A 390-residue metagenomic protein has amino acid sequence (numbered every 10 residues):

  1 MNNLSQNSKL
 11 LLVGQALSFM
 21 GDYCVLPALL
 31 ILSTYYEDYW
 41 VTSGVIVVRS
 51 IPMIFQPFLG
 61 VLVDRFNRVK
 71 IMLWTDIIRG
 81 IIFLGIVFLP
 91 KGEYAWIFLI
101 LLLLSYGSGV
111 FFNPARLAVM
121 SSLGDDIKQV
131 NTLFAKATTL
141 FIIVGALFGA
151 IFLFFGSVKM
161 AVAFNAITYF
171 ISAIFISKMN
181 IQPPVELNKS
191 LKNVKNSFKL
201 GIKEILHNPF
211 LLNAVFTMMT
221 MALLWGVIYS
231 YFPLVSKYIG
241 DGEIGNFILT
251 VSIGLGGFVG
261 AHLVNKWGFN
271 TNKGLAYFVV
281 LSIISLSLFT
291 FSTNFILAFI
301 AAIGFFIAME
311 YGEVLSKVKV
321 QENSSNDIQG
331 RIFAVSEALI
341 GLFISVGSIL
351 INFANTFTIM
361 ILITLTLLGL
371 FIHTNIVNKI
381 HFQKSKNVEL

Functional and structural regions predicted by a protein language model:
M1-S5, I181-V215: Juxtamembrane intracellular "pre-TM" segments in multi-pass secondary transporters
K9-L26, V48-V61, N67-I82, I97-F154 (+4 more regions): Substrate-agnostic recognition of the 12-TM MFS/MFS-like secondary transporter fold
P27-E37, I86-L89, V144-F164, Y238-I239 (+1 more regions): Transmembrane alpha-helix termini and helix-breaking/packing motifs in multi-pass membrane transporters
E37-S50, T132, K237-G254: Loop-to-transmembrane helix entry
R65, V69-I71, T75, F232 (+1 more regions): C-terminal transmembrane bundle of multi-pass solute transporters/carriers
F88-L101, T290-A302: Helix-loop junctions at membrane interfaces in 12-TM secondary transporters
A95-Y106, Q129-P183, F247, V251-L255 (+1 more regions): Hydrophobic alpha-helical transmembrane segments
G156-A163, K199-F258: A single, central transmembrane helix in multi-pass transporters
